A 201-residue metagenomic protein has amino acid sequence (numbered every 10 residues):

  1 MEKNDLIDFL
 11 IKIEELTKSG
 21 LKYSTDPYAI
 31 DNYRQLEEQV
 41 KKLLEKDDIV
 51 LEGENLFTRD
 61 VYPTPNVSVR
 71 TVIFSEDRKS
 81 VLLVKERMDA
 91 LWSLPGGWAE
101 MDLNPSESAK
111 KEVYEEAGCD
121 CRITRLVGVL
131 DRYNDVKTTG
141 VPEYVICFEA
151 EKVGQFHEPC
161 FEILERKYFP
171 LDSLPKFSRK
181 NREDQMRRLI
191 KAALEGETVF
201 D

Functional and structural regions predicted by a protein language model:
M1-Y33, L91, F161-D201: Nudix hydrolase/Nudix homology domain
T17, E37-V40, A117: Long alpha-helical scaffolds
P27-R70: Acidic, metal-coordinating catalytic segment for phosphate/diphosphate chemistry, firing primarily on the Nudix
G53-S93, C121, R125: N-terminal strand-loop-strand
D77-E115: Conserved Nudix-box catalytic region and its N-terminal flanking loop in Nudix hydrolases and closely related
A99-I123, D131-R188, F200: Unchanged
